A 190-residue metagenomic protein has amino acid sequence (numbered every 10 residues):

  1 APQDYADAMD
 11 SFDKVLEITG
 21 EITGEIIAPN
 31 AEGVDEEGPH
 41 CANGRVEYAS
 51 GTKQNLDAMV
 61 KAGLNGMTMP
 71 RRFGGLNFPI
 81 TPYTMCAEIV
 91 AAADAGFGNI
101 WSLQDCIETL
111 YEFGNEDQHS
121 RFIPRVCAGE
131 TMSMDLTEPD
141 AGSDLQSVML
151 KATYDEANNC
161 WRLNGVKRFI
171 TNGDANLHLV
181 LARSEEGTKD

Functional and structural regions predicted by a protein language model:
A1-F97, D117, R121: Amphipathic, small/basic residue-rich leader segments at the start of a protein or domain
T23, P70, C86, N115 (+3 more regions): Buried hydrophobic positions in well-ordered alpha/beta secondary-structure cores of metabolic enzymes
D35, P39, S102-L103, G114-Y154 (+1 more regions): Internal maturation/activation junctions in enzymes
A42, G74-N77, C106-T109, D117-Q118 (+3 more regions): Flexible loop/turn segments at secondary-structure boundaries
L56, M149-T153, F169: Short, surface-exposed charged micro-motifs
D57, G63-G66, A95-N99, T131-S133 (+3 more regions): Beta-sheet entry/capping signal
G66-R71, A93-T109, A128-E138: Core alpha/beta catalytic barrel or barrel-like domain that forms the active/cofactor pocket in diverse metabolic
C160, N164-D190: A short core secondary-structure module
